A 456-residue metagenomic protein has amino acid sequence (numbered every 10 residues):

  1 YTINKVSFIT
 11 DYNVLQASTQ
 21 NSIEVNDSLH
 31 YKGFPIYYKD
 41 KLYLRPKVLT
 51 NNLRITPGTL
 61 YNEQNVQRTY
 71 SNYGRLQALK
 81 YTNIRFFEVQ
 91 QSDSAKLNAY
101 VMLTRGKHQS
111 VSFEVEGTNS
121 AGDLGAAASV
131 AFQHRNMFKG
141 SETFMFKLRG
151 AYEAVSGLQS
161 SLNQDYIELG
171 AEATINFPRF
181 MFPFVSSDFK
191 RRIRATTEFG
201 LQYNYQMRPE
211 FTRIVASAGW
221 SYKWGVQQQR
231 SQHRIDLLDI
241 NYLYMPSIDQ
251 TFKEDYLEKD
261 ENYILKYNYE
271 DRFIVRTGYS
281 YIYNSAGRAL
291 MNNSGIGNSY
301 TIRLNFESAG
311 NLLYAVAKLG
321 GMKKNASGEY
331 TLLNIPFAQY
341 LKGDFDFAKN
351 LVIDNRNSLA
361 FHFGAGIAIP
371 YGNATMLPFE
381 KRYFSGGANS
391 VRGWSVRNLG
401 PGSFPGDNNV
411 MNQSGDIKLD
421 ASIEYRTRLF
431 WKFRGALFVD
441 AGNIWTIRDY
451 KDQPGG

Functional and structural regions predicted by a protein language model:
Y1-N119, D188, G366: Periplasmic polypeptide-binding modules associated with outer-membrane biogenesis and secretion
I3-F8, R105-A121, F144-L148, T196-Y203 (+1 more regions): Transmembrane beta-strand segments of Gram-negative outer membrane beta-barrel proteins
F8, N13-L15, Q91, G106-H108 (+12 more regions): Generic "edge-of-domain/loop-turn" microfeature
D11-L15, S22-E24, Y37-L44, N51-R54 (+3 more regions): Transmembrane beta-strand segments of outer-membrane beta-barrel domains in Gram-negative and organellar OMPs
N52, G125-N136, S141-P178, F189 (+2 more regions): C-terminal transmembrane beta-barrel domains of outer membrane proteins
Y70, R85-V89, A99-V101, E116-T118 (+8 more regions): Generic recognition of flexible, low-complexity loop/linker segments
E116-G122, A131, S221: A short, surface-exposed beta-strand/turn
